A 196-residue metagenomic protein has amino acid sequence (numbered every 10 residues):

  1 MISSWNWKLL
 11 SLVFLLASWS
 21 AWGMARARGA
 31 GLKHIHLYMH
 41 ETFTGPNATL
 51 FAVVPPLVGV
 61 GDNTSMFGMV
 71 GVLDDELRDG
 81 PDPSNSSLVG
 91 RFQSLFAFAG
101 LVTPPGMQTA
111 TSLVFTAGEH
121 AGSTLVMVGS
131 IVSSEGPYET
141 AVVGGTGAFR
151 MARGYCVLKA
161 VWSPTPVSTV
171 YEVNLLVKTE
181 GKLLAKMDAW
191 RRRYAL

Functional and structural regions predicted by a protein language model:
I2-L125, P137, K159, P166-V170 (+1 more regions): Extracellular or lumenal secretory-pathway regions
F115-S123, T146-R153, E180: A short, structured loop/turn motif at beta-sheet edges
G118, V132, G147-A148, V161-S163: Short polar/acidic secondary-structure junctions
M127-T146: Short acidic, Pro/Gly- and aromatic-enriched capping/linker segments at domain boundaries
A152-V161: Short hydrophobic alpha-helical segments that form membrane-spanning helices or hydrophobic packing faces of helical
L175-K182: Short beta-strand-to-coil "C-cap" segments at the C-terminal boundary of structured domains/repeats, marking
